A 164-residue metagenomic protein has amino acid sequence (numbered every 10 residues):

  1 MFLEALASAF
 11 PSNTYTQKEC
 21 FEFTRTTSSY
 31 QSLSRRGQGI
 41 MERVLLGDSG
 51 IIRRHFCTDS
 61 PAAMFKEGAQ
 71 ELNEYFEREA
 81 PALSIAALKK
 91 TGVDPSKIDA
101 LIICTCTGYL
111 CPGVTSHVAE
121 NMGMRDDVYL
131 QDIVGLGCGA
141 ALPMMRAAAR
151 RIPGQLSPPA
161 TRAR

Functional and structural regions predicted by a protein language model:
M1-D99: Conserved active-site "lid/cap" helical segment
A5-A7, C104, V134, P159-R164: Short beta-strand segments
S49-A62, M145-R164: A broadly tuned preference for mixed-charge, low-complexity surface segments
K66-G68, K97, M124-Y129, T161-R164: Generic detector of short, locally flexible boundary/turn motifs and exposed helical patches
R78, T105-P158: Conserved catalytic cysteine-centered active-site region of acyl-thioester-dependent Claisen-condensing enzymes
D99-T105: Short glycine-rich or small-residue beta-strand-to-loop segments that form or flank ligand, phosphate, metal/Fe-S
